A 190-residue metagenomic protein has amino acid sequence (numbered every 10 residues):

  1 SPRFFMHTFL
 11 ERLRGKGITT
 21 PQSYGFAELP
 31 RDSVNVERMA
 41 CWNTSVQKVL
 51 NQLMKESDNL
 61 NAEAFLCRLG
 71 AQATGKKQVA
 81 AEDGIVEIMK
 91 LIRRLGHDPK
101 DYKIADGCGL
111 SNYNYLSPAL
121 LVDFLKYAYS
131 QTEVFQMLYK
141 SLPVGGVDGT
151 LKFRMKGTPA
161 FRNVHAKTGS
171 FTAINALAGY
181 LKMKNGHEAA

Functional and structural regions predicted by a protein language model:
S1-M137: A small/polar active-site loop signature that marks catalytic segments
E87-K90, K100-A190: C-terminal soluble interaction/assembly domains
